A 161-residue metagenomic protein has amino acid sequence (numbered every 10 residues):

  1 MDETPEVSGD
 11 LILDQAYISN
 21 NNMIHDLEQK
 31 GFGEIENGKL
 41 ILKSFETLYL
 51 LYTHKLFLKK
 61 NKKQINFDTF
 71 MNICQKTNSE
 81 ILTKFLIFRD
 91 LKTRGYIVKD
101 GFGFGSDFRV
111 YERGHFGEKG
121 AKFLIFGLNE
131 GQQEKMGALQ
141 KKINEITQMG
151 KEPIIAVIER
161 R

Functional and structural regions predicted by a protein language model:
M1-F88, I97, G114-R161: Conserved phosphate-interacting/catalytic interface
T93-G105: Short, well-structured beta-strand/strand-turn elements
G105-R113: Beta-rich nucleic-acid/ligand-interaction surfaces
